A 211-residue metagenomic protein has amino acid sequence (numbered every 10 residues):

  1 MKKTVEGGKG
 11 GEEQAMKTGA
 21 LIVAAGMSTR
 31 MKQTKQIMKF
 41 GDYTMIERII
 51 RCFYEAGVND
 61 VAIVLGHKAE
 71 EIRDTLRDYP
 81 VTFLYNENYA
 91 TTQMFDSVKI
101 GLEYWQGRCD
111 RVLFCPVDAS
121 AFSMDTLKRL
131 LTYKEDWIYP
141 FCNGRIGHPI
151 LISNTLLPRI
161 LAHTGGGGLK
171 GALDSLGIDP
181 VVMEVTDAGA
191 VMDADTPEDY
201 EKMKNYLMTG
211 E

Functional and structural regions predicted by a protein language model:
M1-Q14: N-terminal amphipathic/basic-hydrophobic helices that include classical n-h-c signal peptides and signal-anchor
E12-M16, P158, T164-E211: Conserved alpha/beta core of the MobA/IspD/sugar-nucleotide pyrophosphorylase nucleotidyltransferase superfamily
M16-L65, E70: N-terminal glycine-rich phosphate-binding loop and ensuing alpha1 helix
G57, R77-P80, Y133, L176: Short, structured coil segments at secondary-structure junctions
H67-K68, Y89, Q93, G144 (+3 more regions): Short beta->alpha linker loops
E70-L76: Acidic helix N-cap motif at the loop->helix transition within catalytic regions of sugar-transfer enzymes
P80-T92: Conserved donor nucleotide-binding strand/loop of the catalytic core
A90-P158: Conserved beta-loop-beta/alpha segment of the NTase-like Rossmann-fold superfamily that binds/positions NTPs
